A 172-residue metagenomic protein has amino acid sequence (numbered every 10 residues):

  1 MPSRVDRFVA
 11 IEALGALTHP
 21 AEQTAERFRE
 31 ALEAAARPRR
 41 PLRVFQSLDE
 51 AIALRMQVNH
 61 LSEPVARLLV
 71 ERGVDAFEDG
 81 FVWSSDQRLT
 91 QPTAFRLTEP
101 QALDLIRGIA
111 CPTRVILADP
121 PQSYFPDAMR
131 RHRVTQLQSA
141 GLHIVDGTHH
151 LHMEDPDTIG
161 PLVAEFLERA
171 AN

Functional and structural regions predicted by a protein language model:
R4-D6, A140: Core-facing hydrophobic residues within beta-strands of well-ordered domains
D6-S47: Flexible "cap/lid" loop of the alpha/beta hydrolase fold
A16, Q122-S123, H152-M153: Nucleotide-sugar-dependent glycosyltransferase donor-binding/catalytic pocket residues
H19-T24, D127-M129, D155-P156: Short aromatic-enriched loop/helix-cap "lid" or pocket-rim segments at secondary-structure transitions that line
F45-P121: Alpha/beta-hydrolase
G108-T148: Conserved loop-alpha-helix segment in the C-terminal half of the alpha/beta-hydrolase fold that carries the catalytic
G147-G160: Catalytic histidine-centered segment of alpha/beta-hydrolase-like enzymes
L162-A170: C-terminal alpha-helix
